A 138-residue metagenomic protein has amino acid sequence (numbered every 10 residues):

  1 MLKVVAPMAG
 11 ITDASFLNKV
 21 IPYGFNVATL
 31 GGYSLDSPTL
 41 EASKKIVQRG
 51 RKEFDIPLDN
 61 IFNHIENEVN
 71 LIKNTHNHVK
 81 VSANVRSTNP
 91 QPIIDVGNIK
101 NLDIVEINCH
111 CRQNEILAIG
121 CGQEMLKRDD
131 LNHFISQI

Functional and structural regions predicted by a protein language model:
M1-I138: Flavin-dependent oxidoreductase catalytic cores
